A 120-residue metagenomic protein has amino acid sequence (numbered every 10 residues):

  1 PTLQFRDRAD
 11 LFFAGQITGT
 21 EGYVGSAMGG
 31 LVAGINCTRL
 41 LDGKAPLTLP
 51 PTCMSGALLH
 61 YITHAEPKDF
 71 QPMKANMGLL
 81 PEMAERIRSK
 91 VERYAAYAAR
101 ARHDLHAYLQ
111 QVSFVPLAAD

Functional and structural regions predicted by a protein language model:
P1-E21, T63-G78: FAD-binding beta-loop-beta segment adjacent to the flavin cofactor pocket
A9-A14, T38-L41, L80-R86: Short acidic (Asp/Glu) and glycine-rich catalytic loops that position anionic groups and cofactors
T20-M28: Short, conserved micro-motifs enriched in small and acidic residues
A27-L49: Internal hydrophobic alpha-helix adjacent to the cofactor/substrate pocket in enzyme cavities
L31-T38, L59, R102-H106: Predominant activation on well-ordered alpha-helical scaffold segments within soluble catalytic domains
R39-G43, T63-P67, A107-F114: Generic secondary-structure signature for well-ordered alpha-helical cores
L47-F70: Intrinsically disordered, low-complexity charged/polar segments
P72-D120: C-terminal auxiliary extensions adjacent to catalytic cores
